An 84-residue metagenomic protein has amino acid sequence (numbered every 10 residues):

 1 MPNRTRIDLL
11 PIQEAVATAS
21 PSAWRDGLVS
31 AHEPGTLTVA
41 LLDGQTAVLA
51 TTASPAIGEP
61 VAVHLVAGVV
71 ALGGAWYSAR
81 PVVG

Functional and structural regions predicted by a protein language model:
M1-D26, R80-G84: Short boundary/loop segments of OB/S1/cold-shock single-stranded nucleic-acid-binding domains
L28-A31: A residue-level detector for short acidic-glycine micro-motifs
P34-V39: Short aromatic-glycine-enriched beta-strand elements
L41-D43, A67: A mature extracytoplasmic/lumenal domain signature
D43-A56: Beta-strand/loop nucleic-acid-binding surfaces
P60-V63: Hydrophobic beta-strand signal
V66-G84: OB-fold/S1-family single-stranded nucleic acid-binding modules
